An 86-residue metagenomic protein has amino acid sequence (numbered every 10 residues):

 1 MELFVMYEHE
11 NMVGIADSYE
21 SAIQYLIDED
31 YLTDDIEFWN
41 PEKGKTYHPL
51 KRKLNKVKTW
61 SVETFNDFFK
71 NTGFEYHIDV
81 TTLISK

Functional and structural regions predicted by a protein language model:
M1-M12, S21, D28-Y31: Short aromatic-glycine-(Arg/Gly/Cys) micro-motifs in beta-strand/loop hairpins
A16-D17: Conserved aromatic
E20, L26, S85-K86: Short intrinsically disordered, low-complexity segments
Y31-K86: Short, mixed-charge low-complexity intrinsically disordered segments
